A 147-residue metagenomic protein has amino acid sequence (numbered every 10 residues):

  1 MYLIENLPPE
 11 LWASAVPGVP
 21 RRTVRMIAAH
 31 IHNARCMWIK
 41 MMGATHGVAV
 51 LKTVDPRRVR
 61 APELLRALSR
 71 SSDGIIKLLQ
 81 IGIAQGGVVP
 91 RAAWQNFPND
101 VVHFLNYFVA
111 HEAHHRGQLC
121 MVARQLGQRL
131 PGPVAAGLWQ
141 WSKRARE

Functional and structural regions predicted by a protein language model:
M1-I4, L11-V54, A92-E147: Short, contiguous alpha-helical
N6, H30-N33, R70, I81: Residues within well-ordered alpha-helical secondary structure of globular protein domains
E10, L79-Q95: Acidic catalytic patch
K40-G82: Helix-adjacent hinge/juxtasegments
